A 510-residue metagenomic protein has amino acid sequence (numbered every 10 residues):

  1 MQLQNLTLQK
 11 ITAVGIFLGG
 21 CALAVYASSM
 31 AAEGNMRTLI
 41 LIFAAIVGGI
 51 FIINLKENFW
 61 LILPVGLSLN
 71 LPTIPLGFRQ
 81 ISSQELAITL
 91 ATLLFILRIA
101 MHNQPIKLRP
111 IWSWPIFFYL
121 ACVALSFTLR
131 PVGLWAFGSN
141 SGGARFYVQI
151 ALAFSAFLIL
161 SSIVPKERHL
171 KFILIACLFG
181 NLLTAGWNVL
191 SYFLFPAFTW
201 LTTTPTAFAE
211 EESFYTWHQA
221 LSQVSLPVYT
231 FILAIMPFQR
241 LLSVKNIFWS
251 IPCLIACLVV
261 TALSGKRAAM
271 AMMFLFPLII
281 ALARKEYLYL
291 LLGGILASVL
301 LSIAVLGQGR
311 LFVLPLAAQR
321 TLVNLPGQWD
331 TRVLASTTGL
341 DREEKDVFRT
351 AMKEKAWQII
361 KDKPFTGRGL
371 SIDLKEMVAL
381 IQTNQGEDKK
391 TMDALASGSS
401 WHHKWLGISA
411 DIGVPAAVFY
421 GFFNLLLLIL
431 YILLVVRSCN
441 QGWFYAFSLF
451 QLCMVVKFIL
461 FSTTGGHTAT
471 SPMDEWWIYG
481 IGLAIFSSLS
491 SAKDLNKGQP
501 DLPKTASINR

Functional and structural regions predicted by a protein language model:
M1-L129, P165-I175, Q239-I251, Y289 (+3 more regions): Transmembrane signal-anchor hairpin modules in multi-pass inner-membrane enzymes, especially those that act on
Q2-Y26, A44-I50, A121-A124, A151-I159 (+4 more regions): Alpha-helical transmembrane segments of multi-pass inner-membrane proteins
T73, T202-A220, K390-I408: Juxtamembrane membrane-water interface segments that cap and precede transmembrane helices
S82-T92, W114-A121, W135-S162, F172 (+1 more regions): Aromatic-anchored transmembrane helix interface
F179, S397, D411-M454: Hydrophobic transmembrane alpha-helices and their immediate junctions
F195, S264, R284-L340, E354-D362 (+1 more regions): A membrane-periplasm/extracellular boundary helix in multi-pass inner-membrane enzymes that assemble envelope glycans
I235, P277, Y289, Y420-L430 (+1 more regions): Transmembrane alpha-helices of multi-pass inner-membrane enzymes
G339-E354, Q358-I412, Y431, V435-S438: Long extracytoplasmic/lumenal interhelical loops at the membrane interface of multi-pass membrane proteins
